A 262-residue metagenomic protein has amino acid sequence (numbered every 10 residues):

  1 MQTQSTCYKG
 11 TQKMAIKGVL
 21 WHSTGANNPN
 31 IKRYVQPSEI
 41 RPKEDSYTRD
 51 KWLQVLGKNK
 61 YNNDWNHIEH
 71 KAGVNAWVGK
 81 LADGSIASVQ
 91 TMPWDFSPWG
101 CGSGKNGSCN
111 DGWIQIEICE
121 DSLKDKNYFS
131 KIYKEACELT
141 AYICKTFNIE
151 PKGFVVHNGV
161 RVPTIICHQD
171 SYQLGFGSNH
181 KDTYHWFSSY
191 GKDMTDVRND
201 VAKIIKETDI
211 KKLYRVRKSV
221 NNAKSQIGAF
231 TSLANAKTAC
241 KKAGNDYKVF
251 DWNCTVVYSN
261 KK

Functional and structural regions predicted by a protein language model:
M1-K152, V156: Active-site-adjacent loop/helix surface patches within enzyme catalytic domains that shape the substrate-binding cleft
K9-K13, S122-I210: Basic/polar, cationic surfaces and motifs that engage anionic cell-wall and phosphate/carboxylate ligands
S23-N28, L81-A82, R217-N221, F250-T255: Short, flexible beta-strand-to-coil junctions
T91, S225-I227, V257-Y258: Local beta-strand/beta-hairpin segments that build beta-sheet-rich folds
V156-T164, S225-T231, F250-D251: Short acidic, glycine/serine/threonine-rich helix-capping segments at coil-helix boundaries
I210-S225, K248: Short aromatic-glycine-(Arg/Gly/Cys) micro-motifs in beta-strand/loop hairpins
T231-Y247: A short, charged, amphipathic alpha-helix used as a generic interaction element across diverse proteins
N245-K262: Short, mixed-charge low-complexity intrinsically disordered segments
